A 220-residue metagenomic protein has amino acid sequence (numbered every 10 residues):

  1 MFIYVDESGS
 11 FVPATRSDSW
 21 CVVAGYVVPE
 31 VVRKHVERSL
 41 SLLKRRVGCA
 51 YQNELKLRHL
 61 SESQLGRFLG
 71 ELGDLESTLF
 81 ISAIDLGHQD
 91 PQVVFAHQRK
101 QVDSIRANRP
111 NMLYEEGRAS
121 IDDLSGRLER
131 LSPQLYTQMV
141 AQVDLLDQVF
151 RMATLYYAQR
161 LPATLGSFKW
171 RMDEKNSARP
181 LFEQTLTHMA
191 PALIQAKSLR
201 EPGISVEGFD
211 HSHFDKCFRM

Functional and structural regions predicted by a protein language model:
M1-T78: An N-terminal structural lobe/cap that precedes and organizes the functional/catalytic core across diverse proteins
A83-M220: A two-mode feature
